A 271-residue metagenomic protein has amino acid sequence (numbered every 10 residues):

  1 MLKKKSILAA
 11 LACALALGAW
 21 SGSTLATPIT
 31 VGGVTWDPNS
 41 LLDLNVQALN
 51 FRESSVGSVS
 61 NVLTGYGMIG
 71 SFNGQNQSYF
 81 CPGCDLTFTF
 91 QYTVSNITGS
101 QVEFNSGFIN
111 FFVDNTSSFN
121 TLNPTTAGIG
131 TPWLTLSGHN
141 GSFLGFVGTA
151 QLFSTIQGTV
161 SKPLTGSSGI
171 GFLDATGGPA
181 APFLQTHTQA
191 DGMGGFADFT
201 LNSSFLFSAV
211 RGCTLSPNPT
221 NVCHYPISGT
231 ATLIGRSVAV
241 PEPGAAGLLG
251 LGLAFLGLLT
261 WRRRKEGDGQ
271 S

Functional and structural regions predicted by a protein language model:
L2-A10: Bacterial N-terminal signal peptides that target proteins for export
L11-L17, F255: Hydrophobic helical h-region of N-terminal Sec-dependent signal peptides in bacterial secretory/periplasmic proteins
L17-T24: C-terminal segment of classical bacterial N-terminal signal peptides
G18, G65-G67, G148, G158 (+4 more regions): Small side chains
A26-F104, F196-A239: N-terminal segment immediately downstream of the Sec signal-peptide cleavage site in secreted/extracellular proteins
S106-G107, F111-G194: Short helix-loop boundary/capping segments
E242-W261: A short, hydrophobic C-terminal helix/tail in secreted or cell-surface proteins
L258-S271: C-terminal membrane-anchoring or membrane-association module
